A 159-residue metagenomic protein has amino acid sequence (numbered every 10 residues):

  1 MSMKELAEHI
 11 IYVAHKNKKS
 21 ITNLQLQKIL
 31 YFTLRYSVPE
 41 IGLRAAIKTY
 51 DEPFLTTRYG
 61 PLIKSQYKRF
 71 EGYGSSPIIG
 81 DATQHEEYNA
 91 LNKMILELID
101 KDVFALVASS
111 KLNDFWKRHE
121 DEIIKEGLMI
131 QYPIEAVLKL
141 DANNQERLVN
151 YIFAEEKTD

Functional and structural regions predicted by a protein language model:
M1-D159: Domain-edge interaction signal
